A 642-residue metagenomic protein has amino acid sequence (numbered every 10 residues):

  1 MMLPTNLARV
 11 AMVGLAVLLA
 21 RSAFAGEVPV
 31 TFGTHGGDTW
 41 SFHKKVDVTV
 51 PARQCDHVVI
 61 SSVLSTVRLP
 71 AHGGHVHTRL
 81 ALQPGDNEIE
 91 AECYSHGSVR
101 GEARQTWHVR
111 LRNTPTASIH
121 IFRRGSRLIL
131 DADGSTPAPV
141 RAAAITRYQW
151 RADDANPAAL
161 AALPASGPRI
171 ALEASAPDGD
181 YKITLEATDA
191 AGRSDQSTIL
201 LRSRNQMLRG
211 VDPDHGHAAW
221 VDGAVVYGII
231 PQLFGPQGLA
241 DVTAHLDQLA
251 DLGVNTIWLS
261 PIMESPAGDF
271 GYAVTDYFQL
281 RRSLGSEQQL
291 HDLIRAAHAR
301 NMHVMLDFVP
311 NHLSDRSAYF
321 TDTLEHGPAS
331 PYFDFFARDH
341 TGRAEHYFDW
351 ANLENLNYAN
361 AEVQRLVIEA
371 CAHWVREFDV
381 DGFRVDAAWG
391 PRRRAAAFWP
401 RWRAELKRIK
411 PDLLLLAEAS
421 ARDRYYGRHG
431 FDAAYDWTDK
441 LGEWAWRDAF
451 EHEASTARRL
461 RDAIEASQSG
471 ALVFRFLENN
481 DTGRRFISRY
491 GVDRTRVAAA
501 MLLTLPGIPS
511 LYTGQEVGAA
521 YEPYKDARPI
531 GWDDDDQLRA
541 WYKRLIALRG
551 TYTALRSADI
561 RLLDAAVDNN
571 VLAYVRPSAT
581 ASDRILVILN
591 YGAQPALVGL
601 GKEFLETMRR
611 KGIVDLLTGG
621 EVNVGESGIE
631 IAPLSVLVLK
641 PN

Functional and structural regions predicted by a protein language model:
S22-H120, R127-L130, G134: Low-complexity, disordered linker/stalk regions enriched in Pro/Thr/Ser/Gly
D56, V140-Q149: Solvent-exposed loop segments of extracellular immunoglobulin-like
R104-V109, D195-R204: C-terminal edge beta-strand
R147-A171: Surface-exposed, flexible coil segments in extracellular/virion-facing regions
P213, H217-V225, Q232-A240, Q248-N255 (+4 more regions): Substrate-binding/active-site clefts of carbohydrate-active enzymes
H298, D386-V473, V492, M501 (+5 more regions): Active-site-proximal helices and loops of the catalytic beta/alpha 8
L563-L605: Carbohydrate-binding surface patches
V624-N642: C-terminal beta-strand-rich structural cap/linker in extracellular carbohydrate-active enzymes
